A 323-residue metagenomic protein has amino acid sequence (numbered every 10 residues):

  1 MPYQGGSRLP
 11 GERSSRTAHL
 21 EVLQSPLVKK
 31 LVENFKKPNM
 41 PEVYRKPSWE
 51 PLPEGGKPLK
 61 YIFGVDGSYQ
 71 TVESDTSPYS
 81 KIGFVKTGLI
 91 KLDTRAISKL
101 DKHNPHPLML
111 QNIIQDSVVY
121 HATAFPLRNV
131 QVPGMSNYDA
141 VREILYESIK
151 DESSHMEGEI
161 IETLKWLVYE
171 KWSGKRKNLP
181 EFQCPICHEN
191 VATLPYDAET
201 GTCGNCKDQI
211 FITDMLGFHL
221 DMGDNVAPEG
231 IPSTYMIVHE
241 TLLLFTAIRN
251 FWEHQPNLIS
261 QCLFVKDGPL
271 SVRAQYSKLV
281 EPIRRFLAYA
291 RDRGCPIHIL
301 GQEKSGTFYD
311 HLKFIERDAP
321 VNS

Functional and structural regions predicted by a protein language model:
M1-K60, N112, D116-S323: Long, contiguous domain-sized segments
I62-V65: Short hydrophobic beta-strand that contains or immediately precedes a catalytic carboxylate
G67-E73: Short acidic, Gly/Ser-rich segments with clustered Asp/Glu that frequently serve as metal-coordination loops in enzyme
E73-P133: Acidic, metal-ligating active-site segments
